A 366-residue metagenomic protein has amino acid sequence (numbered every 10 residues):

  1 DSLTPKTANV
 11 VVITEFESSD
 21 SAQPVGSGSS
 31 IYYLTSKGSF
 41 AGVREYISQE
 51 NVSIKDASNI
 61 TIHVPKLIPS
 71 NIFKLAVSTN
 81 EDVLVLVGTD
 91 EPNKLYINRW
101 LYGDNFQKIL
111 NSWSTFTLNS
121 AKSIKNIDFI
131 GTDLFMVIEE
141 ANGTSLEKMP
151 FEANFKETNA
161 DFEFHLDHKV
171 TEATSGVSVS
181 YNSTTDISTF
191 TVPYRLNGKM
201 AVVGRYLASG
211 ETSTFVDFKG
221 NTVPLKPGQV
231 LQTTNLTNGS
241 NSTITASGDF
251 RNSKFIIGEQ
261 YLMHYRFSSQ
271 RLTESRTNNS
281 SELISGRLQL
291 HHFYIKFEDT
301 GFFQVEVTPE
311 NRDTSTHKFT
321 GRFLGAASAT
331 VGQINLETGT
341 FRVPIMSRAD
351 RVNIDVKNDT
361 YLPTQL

Functional and structural regions predicted by a protein language model:
D1-L366: Beta-sheet repeat architectures centered on beta-propellers
